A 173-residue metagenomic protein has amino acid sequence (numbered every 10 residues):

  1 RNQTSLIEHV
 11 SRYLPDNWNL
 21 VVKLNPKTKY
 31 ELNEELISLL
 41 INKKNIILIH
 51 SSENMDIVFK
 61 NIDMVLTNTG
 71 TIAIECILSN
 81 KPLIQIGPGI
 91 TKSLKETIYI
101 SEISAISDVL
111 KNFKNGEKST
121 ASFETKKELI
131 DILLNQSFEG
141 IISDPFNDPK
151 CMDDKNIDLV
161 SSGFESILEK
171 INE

Functional and structural regions predicted by a protein language model:
R1-E35: Conserved catalytic-core segment of nucleotide-activated headgroup transferases in glycan assembly
H9-Y13, V58-N61, V109: Generic, well-ordered alpha-helical scaffold segments in large soluble proteins
D16, K43-K44, S79: Helix C-cap/helix->beta junction micro-motif
E34-H50: Nucleotide-activated donor-binding/catalytic signature segment of Leloir-type glycosyltransferases, i.e., the conserved
I47-S51, T97-V109: Short acidic-hydrophobic, aromatic-tinged amphipathic segments that line or gate anion-handling sites
S51-I98: A donor-sugar binding/catalytic signature common to diverse glycosyltransferases and related nucleotide-sugar
I103-E173: C-terminal amphipathic helix plus adjacent low-complexity, charged tail appended to glycosyltransferase catalytic
